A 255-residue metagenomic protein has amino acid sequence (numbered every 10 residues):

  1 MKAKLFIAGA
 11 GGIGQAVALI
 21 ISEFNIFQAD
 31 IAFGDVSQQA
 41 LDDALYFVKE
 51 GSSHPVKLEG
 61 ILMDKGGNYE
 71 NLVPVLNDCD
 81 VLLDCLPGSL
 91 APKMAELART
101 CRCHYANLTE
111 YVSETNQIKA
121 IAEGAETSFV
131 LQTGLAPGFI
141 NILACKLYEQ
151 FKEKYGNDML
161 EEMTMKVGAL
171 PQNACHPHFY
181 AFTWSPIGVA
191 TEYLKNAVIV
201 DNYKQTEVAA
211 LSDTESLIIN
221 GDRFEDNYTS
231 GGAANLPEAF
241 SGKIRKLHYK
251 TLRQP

Functional and structural regions predicted by a protein language model:
L5-G11: Conserved N-terminal Rossmann-fold NAD(P)-binding element of oxidoreductases
G14-Q15: N-terminal Rossmann-fold NAD(P) dinucleotide-binding loop
V36-A40, V112: Helix N-cap at the beta1-alpha1 junction of Rossmann-like dinucleotide-binding domains, i.e., the first residues
G51-G67: Rossmann-fold cofactor-recognition segment
K65-N77: Conserved Rossmann-fold cofactor-binding substructure of NAD(P)-dependent oxidoreductases
N71, V81-A98, V112-S113: Beta-loop-alpha module in the N-terminal Rossmann-like domain of NAD(P)-dependent dehydrogenases, especially those
A95, L108-L131: Rossmann-fold NAD(P)-binding glycine/threonine-rich loop
Q150-P255: C-terminal catalytic/substrate-binding lobe primarily of soluble NAD(P)-dependent oxidoreductases
